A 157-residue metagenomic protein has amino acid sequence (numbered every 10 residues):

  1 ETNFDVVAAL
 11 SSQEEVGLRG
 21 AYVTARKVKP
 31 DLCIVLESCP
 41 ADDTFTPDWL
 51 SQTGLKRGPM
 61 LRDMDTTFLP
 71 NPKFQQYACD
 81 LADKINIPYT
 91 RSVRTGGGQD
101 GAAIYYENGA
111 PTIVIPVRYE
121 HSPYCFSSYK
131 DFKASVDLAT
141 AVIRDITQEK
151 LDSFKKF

Functional and structural regions predicted by a protein language model:
E1-P59, G97: Acidic/histidine-rich catalytic neighborhood of metal-dependent amide-processing enzymes
K56-V136, T140-F157: Active-site-adjacent substrate-binding region of metalloamidase/peptidase-like peptide-processing proteins
